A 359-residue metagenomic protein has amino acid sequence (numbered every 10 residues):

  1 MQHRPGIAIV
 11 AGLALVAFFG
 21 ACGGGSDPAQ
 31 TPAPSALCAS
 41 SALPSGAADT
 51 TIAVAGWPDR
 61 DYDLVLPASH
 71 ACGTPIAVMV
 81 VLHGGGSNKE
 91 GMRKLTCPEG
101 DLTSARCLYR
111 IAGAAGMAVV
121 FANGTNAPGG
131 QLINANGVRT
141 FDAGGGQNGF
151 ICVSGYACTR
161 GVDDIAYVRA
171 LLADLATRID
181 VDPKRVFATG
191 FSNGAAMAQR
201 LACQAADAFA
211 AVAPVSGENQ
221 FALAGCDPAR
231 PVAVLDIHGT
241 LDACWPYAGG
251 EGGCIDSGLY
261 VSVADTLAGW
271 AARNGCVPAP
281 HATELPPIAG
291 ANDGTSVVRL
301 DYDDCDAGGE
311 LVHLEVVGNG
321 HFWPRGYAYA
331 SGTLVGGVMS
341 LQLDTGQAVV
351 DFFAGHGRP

Functional and structural regions predicted by a protein language model:
M1-A11: Bacterial N-terminal signal peptides that target proteins for export
V10-F18: Bacterial N-terminal signal peptides
C22-V78, G86, S104-R106, I111-A118 (+7 more regions): A domain-start/cap signature at the N-terminus of enzymes
A53-D63, G73-F187, R200, Q204 (+1 more regions): Serine-hydrolase catalytic machinery in alpha/beta-hydrolase-like enzymes
Y62-D63, V78-L82, S87, M117-N123 (+8 more regions): Structural recognition of the beta-strand scaffold that forms the well-ordered cores of secreted hydrolase catalytic
S154-T159, A248-L259, S331-L341: Active-site rim elements
A210-A307, G318: The feature captures the conserved acid-bearing segment of alpha/beta-hydrolase catalytic domains
A271-P359: Alpha/beta-hydrolase-fold serine-hydrolase catalytic core, especially in secreted/extracellular enzymes
